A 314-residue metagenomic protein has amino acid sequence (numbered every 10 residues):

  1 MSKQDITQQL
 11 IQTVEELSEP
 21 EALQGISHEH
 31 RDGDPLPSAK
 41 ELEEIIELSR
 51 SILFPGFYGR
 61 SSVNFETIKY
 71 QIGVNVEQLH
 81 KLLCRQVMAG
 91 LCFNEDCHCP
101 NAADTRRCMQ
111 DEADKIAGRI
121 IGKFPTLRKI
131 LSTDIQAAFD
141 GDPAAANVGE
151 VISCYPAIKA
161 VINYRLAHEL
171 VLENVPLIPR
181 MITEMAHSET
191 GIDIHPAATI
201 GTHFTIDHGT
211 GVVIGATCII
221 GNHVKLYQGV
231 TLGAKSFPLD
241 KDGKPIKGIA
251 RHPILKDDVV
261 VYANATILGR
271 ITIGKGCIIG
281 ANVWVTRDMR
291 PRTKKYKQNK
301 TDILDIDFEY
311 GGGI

Functional and structural regions predicted by a protein language model:
M1-M181, E309-I314: Terminal amphipathic alpha-helical/low-complexity segments used for targeting or macromolecular assembly
A186-I303, F308: Structural signal for interior beta-strand "rungs" in well-ordered beta-sheet cores of soluble enzyme domains
